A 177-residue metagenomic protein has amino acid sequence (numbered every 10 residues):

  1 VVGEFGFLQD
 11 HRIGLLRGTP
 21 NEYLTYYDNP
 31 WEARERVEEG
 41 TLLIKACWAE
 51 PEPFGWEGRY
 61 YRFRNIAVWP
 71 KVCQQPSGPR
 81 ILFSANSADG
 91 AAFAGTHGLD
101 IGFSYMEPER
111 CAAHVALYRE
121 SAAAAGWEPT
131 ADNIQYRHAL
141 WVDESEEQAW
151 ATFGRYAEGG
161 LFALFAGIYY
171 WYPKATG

Functional and structural regions predicted by a protein language model:
V1-G3, H11-L15, I81-S84, L99-F103 (+1 more regions): Hydrophobic faces of well-ordered beta-strands that scaffold small-molecule active sites in alpha/beta enzyme cores
G3-L8, L16-D28, T96: Acidic/polar active-site rim loop that often engages polyanionic ligands
F5-G6, R17-T19, A85, M106-R110 (+1 more regions): Glycine-rich beta-alpha junction loops
N21-Y27, V68-C73, D100-G102: Active-site-proximal beta-alpha loop/turn segments in soluble metabolic enzymes
Y26-E35, G78-P79, F103: Flexible, glycine/proline-enriched loop segments at strand-loop-helix junctions that form or flank small-ligand binding
P30-P70, E109-G177: An alpha-helical appendage that flanks or caps ligand/catalytic pockets
V72-N86, L140-D143: Active-site mouth loops of central-metabolism enzymes
N86-E107, H114-V115: A conserved active-site cap/scaffold subdomain adjacent to cofactor or substrate pockets
